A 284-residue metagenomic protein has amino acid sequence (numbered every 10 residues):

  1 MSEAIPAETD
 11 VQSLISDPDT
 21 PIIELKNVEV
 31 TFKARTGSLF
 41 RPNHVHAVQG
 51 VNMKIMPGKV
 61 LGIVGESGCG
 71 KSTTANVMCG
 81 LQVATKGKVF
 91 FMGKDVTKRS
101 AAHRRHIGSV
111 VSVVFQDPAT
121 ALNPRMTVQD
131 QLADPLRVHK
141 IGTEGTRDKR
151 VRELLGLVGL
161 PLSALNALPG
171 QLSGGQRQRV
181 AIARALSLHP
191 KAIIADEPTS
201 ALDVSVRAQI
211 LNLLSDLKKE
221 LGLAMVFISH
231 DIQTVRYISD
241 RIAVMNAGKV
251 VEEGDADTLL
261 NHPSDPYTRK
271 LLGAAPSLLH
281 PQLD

Functional and structural regions predicted by a protein language model:
V64-E66: The feature captures the beta-strand-to-loop junction immediately N-terminal to the Walker
C79: Helix-to-loop junction immediately C-terminal to a conserved catalytic motif
G87-D95, I107: Conserved ABC transporter NBD signature motif
D95, T146-S163, L272-G273: Conserved ABC ATPase "signature" region
L168-L172, Q176: Conserved ABC ATPase signature
H189: Conserved catalytic motifs of ABC-family nucleotide-binding domains
